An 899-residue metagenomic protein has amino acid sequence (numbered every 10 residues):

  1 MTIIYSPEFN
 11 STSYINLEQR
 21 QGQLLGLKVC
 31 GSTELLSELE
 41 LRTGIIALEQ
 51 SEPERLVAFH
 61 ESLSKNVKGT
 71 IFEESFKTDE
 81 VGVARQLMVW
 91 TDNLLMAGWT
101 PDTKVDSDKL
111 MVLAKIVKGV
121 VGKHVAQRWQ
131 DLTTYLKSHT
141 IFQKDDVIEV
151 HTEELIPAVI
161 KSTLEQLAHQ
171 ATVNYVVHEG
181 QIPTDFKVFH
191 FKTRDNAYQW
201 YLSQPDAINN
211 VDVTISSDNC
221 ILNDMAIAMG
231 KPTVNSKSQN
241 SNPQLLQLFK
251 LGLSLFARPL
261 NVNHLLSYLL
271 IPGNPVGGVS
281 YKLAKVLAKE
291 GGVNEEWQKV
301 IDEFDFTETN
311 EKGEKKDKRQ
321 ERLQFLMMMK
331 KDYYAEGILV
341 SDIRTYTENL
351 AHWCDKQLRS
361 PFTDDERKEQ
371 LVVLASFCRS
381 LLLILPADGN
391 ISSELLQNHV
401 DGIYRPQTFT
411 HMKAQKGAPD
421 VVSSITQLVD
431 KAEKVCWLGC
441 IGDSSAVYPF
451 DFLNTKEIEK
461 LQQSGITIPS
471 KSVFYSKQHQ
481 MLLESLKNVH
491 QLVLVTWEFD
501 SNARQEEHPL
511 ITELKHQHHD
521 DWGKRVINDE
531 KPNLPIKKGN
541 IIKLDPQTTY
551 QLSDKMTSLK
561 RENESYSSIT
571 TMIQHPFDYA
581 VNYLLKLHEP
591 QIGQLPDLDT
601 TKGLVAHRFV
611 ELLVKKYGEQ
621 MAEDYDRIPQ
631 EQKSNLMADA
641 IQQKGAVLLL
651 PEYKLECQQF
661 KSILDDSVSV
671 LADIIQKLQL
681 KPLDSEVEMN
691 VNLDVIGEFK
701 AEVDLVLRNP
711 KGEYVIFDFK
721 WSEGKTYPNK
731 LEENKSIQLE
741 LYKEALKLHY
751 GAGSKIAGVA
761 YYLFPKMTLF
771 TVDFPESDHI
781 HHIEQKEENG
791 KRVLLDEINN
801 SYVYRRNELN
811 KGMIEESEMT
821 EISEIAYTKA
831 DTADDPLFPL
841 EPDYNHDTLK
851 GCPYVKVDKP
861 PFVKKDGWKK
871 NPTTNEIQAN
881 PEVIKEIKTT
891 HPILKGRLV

Functional and structural regions predicted by a protein language model:
T2-V29, Q143-P259, K431, L898: Conserved motor-region signature of P-loop NTPase helicases/translocases
Y5-F9, G31-L35, I148-T152, D212-D218 (+7 more regions): Conserved helicase core region in the C-terminal RecA-like lobe
F9-K144, E153-E154, A158, G278-Q324: Basic/charged alpha-beta structural segments of nucleotide/phosphate-handling enzymes
L17-K28, E38, T43-G44, P205-M329 (+1 more regions): ATPase/helicase motor core of nucleic-acid motors
T100-R194, D420-Q427, E433-W437, A606 (+3 more regions): Conserved helicase NTPase motor core
K144-I148, F304-S424, A606-S685: Accessory C-terminal helicase-associated subdomains
I468-H518, K811, E816-D847: C-terminal accessory regions
K543-V899: RecB-family 4Fe-4S metal-dependent nuclease core
